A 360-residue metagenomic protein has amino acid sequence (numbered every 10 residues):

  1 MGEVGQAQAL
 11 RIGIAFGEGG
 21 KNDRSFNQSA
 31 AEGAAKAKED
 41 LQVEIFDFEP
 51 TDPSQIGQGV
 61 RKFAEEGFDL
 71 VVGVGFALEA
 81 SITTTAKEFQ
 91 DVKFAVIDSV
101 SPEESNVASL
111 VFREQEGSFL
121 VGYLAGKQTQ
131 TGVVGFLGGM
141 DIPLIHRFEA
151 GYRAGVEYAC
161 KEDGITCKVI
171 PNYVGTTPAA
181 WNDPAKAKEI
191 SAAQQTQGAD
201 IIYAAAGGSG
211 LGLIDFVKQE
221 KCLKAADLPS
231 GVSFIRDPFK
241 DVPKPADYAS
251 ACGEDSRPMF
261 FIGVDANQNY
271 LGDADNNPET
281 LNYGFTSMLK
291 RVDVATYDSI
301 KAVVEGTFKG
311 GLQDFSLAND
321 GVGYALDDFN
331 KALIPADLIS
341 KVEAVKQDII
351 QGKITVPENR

Functional and structural regions predicted by a protein language model:
G2-R360: A residue-level marker of the well-folded mature domains of exported/periplasmic proteins
